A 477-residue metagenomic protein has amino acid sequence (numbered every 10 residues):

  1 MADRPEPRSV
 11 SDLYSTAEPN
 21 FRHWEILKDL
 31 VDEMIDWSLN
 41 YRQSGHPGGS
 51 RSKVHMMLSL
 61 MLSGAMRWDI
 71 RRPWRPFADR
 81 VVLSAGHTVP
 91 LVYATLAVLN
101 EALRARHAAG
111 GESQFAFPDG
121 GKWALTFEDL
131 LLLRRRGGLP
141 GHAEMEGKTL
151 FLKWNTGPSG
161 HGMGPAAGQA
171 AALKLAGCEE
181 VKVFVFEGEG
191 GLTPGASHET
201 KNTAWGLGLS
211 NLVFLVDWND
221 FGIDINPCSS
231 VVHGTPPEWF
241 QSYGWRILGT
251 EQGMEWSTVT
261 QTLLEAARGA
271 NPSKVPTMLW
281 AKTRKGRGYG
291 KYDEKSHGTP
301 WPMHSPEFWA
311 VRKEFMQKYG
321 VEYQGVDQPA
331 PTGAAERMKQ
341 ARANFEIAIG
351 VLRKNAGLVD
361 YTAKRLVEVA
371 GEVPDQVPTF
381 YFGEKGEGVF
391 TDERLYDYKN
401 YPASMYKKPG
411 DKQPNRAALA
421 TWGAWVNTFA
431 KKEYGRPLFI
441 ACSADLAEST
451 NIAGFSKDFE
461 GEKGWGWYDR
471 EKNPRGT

Functional and structural regions predicted by a protein language model:
M1-S59, G191, G195, V213 (+3 more regions): Conserved acidic/glycine
T16, N20, W24, V31-I35 (+5 more regions): Cofactor-binding active-site loop characterized by glycine-rich and histidine/acidic residues
F184-V185, V216-W218: Short beta-strands and strand-loop turn motifs
S210: Short acidic/polar active-site loop segments enriched in Thr and Asp
